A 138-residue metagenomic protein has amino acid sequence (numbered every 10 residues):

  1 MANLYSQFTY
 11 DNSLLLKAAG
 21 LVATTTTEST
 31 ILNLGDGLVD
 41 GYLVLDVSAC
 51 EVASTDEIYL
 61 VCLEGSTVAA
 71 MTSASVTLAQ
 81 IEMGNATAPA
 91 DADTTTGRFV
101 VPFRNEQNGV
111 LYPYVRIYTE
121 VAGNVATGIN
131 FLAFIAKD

Functional and structural regions predicted by a protein language model:
M1-D138: Surface-exposed, low-hydrophobicity beta-strand/loop segments enriched in small/polar/acidic residues
